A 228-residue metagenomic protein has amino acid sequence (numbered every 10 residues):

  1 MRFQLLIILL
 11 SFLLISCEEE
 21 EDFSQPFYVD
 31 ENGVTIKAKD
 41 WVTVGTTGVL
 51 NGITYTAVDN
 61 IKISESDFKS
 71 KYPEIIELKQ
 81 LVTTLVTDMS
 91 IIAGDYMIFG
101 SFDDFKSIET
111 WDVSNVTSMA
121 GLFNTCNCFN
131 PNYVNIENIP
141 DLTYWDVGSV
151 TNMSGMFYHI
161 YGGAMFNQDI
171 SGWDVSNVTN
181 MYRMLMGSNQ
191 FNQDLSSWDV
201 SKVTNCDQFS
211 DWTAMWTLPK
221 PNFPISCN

Functional and structural regions predicted by a protein language model:
M1-R2, E18: N-terminal hydrophobic targeting signals that begin at the initiator methionine
R2-I8: Sec-dependent signal peptide recognition, specifically the positively charged N-region followed immediately by
L13-S16: C-terminal motif of bacterial Sec signal peptides marking the signal peptidase cleavage site
E18-N228: Negatively charged
